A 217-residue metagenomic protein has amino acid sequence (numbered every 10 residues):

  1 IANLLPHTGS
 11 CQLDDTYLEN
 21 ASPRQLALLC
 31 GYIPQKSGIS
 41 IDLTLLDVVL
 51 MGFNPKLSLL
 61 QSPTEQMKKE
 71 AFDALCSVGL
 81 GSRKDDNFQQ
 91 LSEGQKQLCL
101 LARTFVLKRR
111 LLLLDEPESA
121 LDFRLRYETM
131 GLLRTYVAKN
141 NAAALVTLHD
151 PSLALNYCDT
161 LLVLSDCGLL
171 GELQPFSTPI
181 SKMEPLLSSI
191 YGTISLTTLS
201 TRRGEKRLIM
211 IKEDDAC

Functional and structural regions predicted by a protein language model:
G9-Y17, L26: Conserved ABC transporter NBD signature motif
L50, E65-R83, K108: Conserved ABC ATPase "signature" region
N87-L91: Conserved ABC ATPase signature
L112-E116: Catalytic Walker B motif of ABC-type/P-loop ATPase nucleotide-binding domains
L148-H149: H-loop/switch region of ABC-family ATPase nucleotide-binding domains
L161-S177: H-loop (His-switch) and adjacent beta-strand-loop-beta switch element of ABC-type ATPase nucleotide-binding domains
I180-C217: ABC ATPase nucleotide-binding domains
